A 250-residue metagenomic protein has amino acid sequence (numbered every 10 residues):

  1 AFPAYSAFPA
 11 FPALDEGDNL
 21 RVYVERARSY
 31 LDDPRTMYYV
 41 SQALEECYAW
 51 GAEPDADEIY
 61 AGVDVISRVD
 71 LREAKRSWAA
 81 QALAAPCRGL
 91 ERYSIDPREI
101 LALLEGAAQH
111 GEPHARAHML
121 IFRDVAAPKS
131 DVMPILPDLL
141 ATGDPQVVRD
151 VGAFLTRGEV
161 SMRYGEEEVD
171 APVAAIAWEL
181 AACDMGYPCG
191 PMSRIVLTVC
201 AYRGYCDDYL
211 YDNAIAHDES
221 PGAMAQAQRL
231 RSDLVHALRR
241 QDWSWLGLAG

Functional and structural regions predicted by a protein language model:
A1-S29: N-terminal leader/linker segments that initiate helical-solenoid repeat arrays
S6-F8, P145, A171, A216-M224: General structural signal for secondary-structure boundaries
N19-V22, E99, D131: Alpha-helix N-cap/N′ positions at the starts of helices
S29-Y38, L44-G51, D57-E58, V63-E91 (+6 more regions): Short helix-capping/linker turns of helical repeat alpha-solenoids
E168: Residue-level hotspots at or immediately adjacent to binding/recognition sites across diverse folds
G190-G250: Terminal, low-structured helical/coil segments at or just beyond the last alpha-helical repeat
